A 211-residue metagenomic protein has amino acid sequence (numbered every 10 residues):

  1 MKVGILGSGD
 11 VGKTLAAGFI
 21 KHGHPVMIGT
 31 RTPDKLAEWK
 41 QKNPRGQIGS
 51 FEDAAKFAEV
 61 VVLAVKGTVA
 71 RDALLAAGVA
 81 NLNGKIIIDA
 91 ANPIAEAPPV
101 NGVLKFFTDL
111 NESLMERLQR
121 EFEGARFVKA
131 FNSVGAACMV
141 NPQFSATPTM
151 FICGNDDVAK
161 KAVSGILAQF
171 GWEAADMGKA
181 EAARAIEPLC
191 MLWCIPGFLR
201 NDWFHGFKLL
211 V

Functional and structural regions predicted by a protein language model:
M1-K42, Q47-G49: NAD(P)+-binding Rossmann beta1-loop-alpha1 motif at the extreme N-terminus of oxidoreductases
K40, R45-I88, N92-V100: Rossmann-like NAD(P)-binding element
I48, I88, R126-N132, A175-M177: General beta-strand structural signal in soluble alpha/beta enzymes
K66-V69, S133-V134, D156-D157: Short beta->alpha connector loops
N101-N111, V140-V158: Short beta-strand and adjoining strand-loop segment in the mid-core of the Rossmann-like NAD(P)-dependent dehydrogenase
D109-S133, V140: Short, glycine-/small-residue-rich phosphate/pyrophosphate-handling segment
P148-V211: Active-site-lining helix/loop region of Rossmann-like oxidoreductase modules
